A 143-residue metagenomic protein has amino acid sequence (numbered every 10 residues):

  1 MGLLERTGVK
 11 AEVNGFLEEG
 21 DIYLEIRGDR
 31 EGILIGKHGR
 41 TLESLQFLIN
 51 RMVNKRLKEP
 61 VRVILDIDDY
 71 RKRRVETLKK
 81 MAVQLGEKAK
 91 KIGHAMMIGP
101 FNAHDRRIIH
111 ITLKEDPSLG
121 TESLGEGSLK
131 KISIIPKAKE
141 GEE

Functional and structural regions predicted by a protein language model:
M1-E143: RNA-contacting regions in translation and RNA-metabolism proteins, encompassing KH/S1 modules where present
